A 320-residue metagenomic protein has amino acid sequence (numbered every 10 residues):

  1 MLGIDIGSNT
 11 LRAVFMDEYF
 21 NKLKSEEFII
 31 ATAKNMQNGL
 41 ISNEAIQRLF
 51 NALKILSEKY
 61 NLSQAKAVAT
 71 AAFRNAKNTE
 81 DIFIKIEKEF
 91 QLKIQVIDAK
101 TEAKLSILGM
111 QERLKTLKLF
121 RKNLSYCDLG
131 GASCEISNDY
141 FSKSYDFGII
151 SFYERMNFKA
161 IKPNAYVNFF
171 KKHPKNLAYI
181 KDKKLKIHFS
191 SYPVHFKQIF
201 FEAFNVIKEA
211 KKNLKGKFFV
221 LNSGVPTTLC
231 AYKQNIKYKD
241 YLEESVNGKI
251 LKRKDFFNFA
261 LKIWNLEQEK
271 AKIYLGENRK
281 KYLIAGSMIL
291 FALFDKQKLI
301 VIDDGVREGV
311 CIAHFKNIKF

Functional and structural regions predicted by a protein language model:
M1-D5, L124-D128: Short glycine-aspartate micro-motif
S8-T10, M110, G130-I136, G224: Ser/Thr-glycine-rich phosphate-binding loops at phosphate-binding pockets of nucleotides, nucleotide cofactors
T10-V14, N35: Short N-terminal binding/cap micro-motifs at the start of the first secondary-structure element
V14-M16, S137: Conserved hydrophobic/aromatic positions in well-ordered beta-strands
F20-K24, K143: Beta-strand initiation motifs
K24-I30: A structural signal for short, well-ordered beta-strand segments
A31-I55, F73-A76, E80-N123, N138-F320: Helical "lid/coupling" subdomains associated with nucleotide-phosphate turnover
